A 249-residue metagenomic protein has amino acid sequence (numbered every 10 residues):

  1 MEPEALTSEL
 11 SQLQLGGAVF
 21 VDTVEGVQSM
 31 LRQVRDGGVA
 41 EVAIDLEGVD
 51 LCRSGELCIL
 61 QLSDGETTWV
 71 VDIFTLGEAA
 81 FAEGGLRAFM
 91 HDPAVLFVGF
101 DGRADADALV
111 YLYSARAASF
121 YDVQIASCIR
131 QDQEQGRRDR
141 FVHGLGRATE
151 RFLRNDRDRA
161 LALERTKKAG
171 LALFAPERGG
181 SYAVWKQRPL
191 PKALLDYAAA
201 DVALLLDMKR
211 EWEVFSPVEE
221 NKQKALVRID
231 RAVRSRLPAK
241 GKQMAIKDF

Functional and structural regions predicted by a protein language model:
M1-V42, L46, E220, A232 (+1 more regions): N-terminal accessory regions of nucleic-acid-interacting proteins
E41-S54, D105: Short acidic, Gly/Ser-rich segments with clustered Asp/Glu that frequently serve as metal-coordination loops in enzyme
A43, V95-G102: Acidic beta-strand-to-loop metal/phosphate-binding motif
D50-T67: A short alpha/beta connector and helix-capping loop motif
T68-F97: Nucleic-acid-processing active sites and adjacent nucleic-acid-binding tracks, predominantly divalent metal-dependent
R103-S114, C128: Short active-site loop/helix that positions an aromatic residue
V123-N155: Short alpha-helix plus adjacent loop in nuclease-associated cores
R159-S235: Acidic, Mg2+-coordinating catalytic module of metal-dependent nucleases/exonucleases that use a two-metal-ion mechanism
